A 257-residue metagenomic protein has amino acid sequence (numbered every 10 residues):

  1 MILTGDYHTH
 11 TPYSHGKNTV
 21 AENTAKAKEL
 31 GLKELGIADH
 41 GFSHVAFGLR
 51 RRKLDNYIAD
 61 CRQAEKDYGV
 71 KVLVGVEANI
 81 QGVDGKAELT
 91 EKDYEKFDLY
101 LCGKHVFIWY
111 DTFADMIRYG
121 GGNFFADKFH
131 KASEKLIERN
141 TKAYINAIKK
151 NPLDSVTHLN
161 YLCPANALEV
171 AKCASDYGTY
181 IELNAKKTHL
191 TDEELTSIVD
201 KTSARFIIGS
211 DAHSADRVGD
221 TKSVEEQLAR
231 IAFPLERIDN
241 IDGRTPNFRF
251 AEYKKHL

Functional and structural regions predicted by a protein language model:
M1-H10, V20, L89-K92, T112 (+3 more regions): Charged catalytic cores and adjacent phosphate/nucleic-acid-binding surfaces used for phosphate/nucleic-acid chemistry
H8, A27, D39, V72 (+5 more regions): Divalent metal-coordination and catalytic microenvironments
S14-V20, G85-K86: Glycine-rich anion/phosphate-binding loops
H15-N18, F47-R51, V218-D220: Short, solvent-exposed loop/turn segments at secondary-structure boundaries
A21-G36, A59-G69: Alpha-helical scaffold segments that flank or form the walls of functional sites
L35-A46: Short, conserved active-site loops that position catalytic residues or coordinate cofactors/metal ions across diverse
H40-G41, E77, H105, K186: Short, ordered loop/turn segments at secondary-structure junctions
F47-D176, A229, A251-L257: Extended substrate/RNA-proximal surfaces in nucleic-acid metabolism proteins
